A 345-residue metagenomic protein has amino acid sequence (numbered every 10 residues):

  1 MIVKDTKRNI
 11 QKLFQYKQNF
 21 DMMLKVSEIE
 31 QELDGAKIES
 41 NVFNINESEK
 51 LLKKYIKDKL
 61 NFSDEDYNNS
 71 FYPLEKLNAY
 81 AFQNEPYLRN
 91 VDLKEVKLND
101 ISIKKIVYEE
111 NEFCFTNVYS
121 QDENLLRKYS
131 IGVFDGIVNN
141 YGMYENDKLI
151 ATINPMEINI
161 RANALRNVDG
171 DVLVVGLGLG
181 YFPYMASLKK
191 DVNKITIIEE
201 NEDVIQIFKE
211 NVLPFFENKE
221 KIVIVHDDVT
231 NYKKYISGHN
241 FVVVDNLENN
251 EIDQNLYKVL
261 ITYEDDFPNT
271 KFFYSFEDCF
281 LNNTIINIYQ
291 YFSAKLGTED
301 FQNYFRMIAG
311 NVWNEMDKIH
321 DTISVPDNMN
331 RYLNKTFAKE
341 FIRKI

Functional and structural regions predicted by a protein language model:
M1-F134: N-terminal auxiliary segments of SAM/dcSAM-dependent transferases
N139-N146: Short polybasic amphipathic segments
A151-L213, D227: SAM cofactor-binding core of SAM-dependent methyltransferases, primarily the Rossmann-like beta-alpha-beta module
Y184-A186, Y235, Y257-T262: A short acidic, amphipathic alpha-helical/loop segment
K194, K221-V223, K271: Conserved beta-strand segments of alpha/beta enzyme cores
N201-F241: S-adenosyl-L-methionine
V244-D245: Residues lining the SAM
E248-I342: C-terminal substrate-binding/active-site "lid" region of AdoMet-derived donor-dependent transferases
